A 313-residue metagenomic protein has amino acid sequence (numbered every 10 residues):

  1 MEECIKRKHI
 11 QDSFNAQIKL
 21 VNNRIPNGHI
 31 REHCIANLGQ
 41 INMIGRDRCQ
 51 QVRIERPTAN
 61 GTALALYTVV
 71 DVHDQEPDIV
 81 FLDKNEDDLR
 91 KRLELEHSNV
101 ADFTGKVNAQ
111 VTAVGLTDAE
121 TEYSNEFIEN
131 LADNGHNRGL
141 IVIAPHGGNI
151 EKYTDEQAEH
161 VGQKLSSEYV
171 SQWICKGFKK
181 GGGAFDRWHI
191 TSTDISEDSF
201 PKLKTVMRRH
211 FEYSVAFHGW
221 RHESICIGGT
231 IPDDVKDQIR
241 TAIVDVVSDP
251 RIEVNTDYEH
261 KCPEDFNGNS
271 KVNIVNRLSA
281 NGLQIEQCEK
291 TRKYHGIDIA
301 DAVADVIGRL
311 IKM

Functional and structural regions predicted by a protein language model:
E2-K8, D12, E94, K106-M313: N-terminal catalytic or cofactor-binding beta/alpha core of small enzyme domains
Q11, K19-V52, V72-F103: Short beta-strand-centered segments at strand-helix junctions
R53-P57: A generic structural signal for residues embedded in beta-strands
A59-G61: Terminal interaction modules at protein C-ends
A65-H73: Basic-flanked hydrophobic alpha-helices used for secretion and membrane insertion
